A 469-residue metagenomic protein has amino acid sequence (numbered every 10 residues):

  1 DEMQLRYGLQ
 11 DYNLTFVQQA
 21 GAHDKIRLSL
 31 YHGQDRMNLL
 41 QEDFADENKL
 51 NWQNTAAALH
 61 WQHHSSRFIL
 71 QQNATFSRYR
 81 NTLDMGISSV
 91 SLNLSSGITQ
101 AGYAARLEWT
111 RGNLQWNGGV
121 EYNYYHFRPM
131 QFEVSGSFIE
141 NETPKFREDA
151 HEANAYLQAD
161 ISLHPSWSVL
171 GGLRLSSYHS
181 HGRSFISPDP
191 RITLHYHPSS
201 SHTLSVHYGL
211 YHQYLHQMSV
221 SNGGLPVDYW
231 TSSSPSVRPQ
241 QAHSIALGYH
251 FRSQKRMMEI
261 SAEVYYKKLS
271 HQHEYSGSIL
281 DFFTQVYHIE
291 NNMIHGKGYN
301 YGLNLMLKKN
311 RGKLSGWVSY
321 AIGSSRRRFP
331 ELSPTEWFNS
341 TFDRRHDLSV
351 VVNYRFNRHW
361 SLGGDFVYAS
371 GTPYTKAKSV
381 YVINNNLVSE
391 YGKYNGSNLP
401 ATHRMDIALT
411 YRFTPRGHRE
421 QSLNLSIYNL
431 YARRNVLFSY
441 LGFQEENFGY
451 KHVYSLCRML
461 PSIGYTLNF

Functional and structural regions predicted by a protein language model:
H23-I26, R67-L70, N113-W116, S166-V169 (+6 more regions): Repeated loop/turn-to-beta-strand initiation elements of outer-membrane beta-barrel proteins
H23-Q100, P226: Flexible loop and strand-edge segments within Gram-negative outer membrane beta-barrel domains
L28-Q34, Q72-R78, G118-Y124, G171-S177 (+6 more regions): Transmembrane beta-barrel strands of outer-membrane/channel proteins
R80-T82, R128-S135, S200-I245, Y266-E290 (+2 more regions): Surface-exposed extracellular loop regions of Gram-negative outer-membrane beta-barrel proteins, predominantly
Q100-R106, T143-Y156, R238, K255-S319 (+2 more regions): Outer membrane beta-barrel strand-and-loop segments of large Gram-negative receptors, especially TonB-dependent
N117, P144-L269, S319, D347 (+1 more regions): Structural signature of Gram-negative outer-membrane beta-barrels, strongest in the C-terminal barrel of TonB-dependent
Y265-K268, I289-K378: Gram-negative outer-membrane beta-barrel transporters
H359, Y368-N385, T402-R404, T410-F469: C-terminal beta-signal and adjacent terminal beta-strands/loops of Gram-negative outer-membrane beta-barrel proteins
